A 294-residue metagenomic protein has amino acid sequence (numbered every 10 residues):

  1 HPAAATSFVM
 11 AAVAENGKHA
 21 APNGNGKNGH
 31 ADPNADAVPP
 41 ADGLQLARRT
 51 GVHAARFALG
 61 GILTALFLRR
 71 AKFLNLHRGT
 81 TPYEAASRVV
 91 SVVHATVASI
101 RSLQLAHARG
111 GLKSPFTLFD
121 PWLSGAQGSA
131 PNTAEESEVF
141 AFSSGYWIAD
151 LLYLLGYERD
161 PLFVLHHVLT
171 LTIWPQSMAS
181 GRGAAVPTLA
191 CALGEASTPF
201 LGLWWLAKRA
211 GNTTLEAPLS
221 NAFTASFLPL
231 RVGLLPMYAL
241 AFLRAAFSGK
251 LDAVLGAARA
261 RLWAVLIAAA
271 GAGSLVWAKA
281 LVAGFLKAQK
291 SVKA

Functional and structural regions predicted by a protein language model:
H1-V9: Short, Lys/Arg-enriched N-terminal segments with co-localized hydrophobic residues within the first ~10-30 amino acids
A11-K18, N23, K27-L193, T198-L201 (+1 more regions): Membrane-helix and juxtamembrane interface regions of eukaryotic multi-pass membrane proteins
